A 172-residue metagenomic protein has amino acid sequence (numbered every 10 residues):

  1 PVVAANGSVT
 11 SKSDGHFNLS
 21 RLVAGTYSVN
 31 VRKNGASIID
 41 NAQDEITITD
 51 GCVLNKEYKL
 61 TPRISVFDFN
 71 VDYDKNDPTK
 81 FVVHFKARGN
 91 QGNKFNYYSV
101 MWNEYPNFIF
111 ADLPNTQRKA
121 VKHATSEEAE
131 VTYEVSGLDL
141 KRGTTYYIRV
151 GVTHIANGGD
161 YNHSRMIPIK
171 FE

Functional and structural regions predicted by a protein language model:
V3-H16: Short, acidic Ser/Thr/Gly-rich low-complexity loop/linker segments typical of extracellular and cell-surface proteins
G15, G25-D40: A short, solvent-exposed beta-strand micro-motif common in secreted/extracellular proteins
G15-F17, D44, L54-K56, E127-V135: Short strand-edge motifs at loop-to-beta-strand transitions and within beta-strands of extracellular beta-rich domains
V23-T26, R142-T144: A glycine-anchored, Pro-Gly-centered beta-turn/N-cap motif
N34-T61: Structured interaction patches on ligand/partner-binding surfaces of diverse proteins
E45, A156-E172: Extracellular fibronectin type III
N90-P114: Solvent-exposed loop/turn segments flanking beta-strands in beta-repeat/beta-sandwich domains
S136-D160: Beta-strand-rich modules
